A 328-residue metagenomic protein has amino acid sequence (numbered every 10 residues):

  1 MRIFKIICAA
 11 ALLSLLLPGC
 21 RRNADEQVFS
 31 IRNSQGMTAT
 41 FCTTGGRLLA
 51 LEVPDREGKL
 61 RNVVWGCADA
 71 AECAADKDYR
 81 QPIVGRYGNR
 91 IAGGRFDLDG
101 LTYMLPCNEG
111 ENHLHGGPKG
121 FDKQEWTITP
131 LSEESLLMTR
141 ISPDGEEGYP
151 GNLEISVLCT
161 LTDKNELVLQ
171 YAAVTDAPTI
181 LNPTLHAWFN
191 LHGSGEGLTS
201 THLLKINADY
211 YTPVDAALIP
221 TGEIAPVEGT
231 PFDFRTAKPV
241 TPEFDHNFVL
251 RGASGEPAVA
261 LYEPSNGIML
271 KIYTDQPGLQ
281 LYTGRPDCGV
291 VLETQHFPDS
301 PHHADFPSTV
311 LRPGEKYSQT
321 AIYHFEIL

Functional and structural regions predicted by a protein language model:
M1-K5: Positively charged n-region of N-terminal signal peptides that target proteins for export
I6-S14: Sec-dependent N-terminal signal peptides
L17-G19: C-terminal motif of bacterial Sec signal peptides marking the signal peptidase cleavage site
R21-L328: An exposed, glycine/acidic-rich loop-and-rim segment of catalytic or binding clefts
